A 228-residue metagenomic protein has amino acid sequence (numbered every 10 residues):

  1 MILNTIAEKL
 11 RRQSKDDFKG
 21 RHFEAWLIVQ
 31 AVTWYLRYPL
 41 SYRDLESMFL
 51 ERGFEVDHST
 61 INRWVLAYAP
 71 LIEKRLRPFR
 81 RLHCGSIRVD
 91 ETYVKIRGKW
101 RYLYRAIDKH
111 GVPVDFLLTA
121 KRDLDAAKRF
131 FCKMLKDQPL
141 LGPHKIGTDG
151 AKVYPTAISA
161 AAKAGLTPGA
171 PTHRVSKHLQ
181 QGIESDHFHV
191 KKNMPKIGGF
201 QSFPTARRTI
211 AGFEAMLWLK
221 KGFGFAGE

Functional and structural regions predicted by a protein language model:
I2-R37, G53-D57, N62-R63, L82-R88 (+1 more regions): Basic, short loop/linker segments at the boundary and entry of helix-turn-helix/winged-helix-like folds
H22, A67, F116-P139: Active-site beta-loop-alpha junctions of metal-dependent nucleic acid enzymes, especially the RNase H-like/DDE
I28-V29, N193-E228: Basic, amphipathic alpha-helical segments enriched in Lys/Arg and hydrophobic/aromatic residues
A31, L45, I61, D90 (+9 more regions): Mobile genetic element proteins and their domesticated derivatives, centered on retroelements and DNA transposons
P39, R97-P113, D123, K133-L135: Short conserved beta-strand segments at catalytic cores or DNA/RNA-binding microdomains of nucleic-acid binding
S41-E55: DNA-recognition alpha helix
S59-R97: Basic, flexible linker segments flanking DNA-binding modules in nucleic acid-interacting mobile-element proteins
G150-K152, A164-H187, K192: Conserved beta-strand -> loop -> alpha-helix junction used to position metal-binding or nucleic-acid-contacting
